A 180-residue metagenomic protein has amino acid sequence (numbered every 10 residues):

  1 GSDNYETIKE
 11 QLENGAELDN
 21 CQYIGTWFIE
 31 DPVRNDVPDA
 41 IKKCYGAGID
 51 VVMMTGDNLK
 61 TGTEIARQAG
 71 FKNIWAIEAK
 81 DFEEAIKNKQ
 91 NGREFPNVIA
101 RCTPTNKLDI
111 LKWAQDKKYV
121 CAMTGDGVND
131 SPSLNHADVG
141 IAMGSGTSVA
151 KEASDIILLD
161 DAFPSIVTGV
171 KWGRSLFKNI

Functional and structural regions predicted by a protein language model:
G1-W113, K117, S131, S145 (+1 more regions): Cytosolic catalytic headpieces and adjacent flexible linkers of membrane translocases
D57, T103, G125-D126, A150: Active-site glycine-centered loops adjacent to acidic/histidine catalytic or metal-binding residues that shape
K72, E83-K89, T124, I166 (+1 more regions): N-terminally biased helix-coil "hinge/interface" segments that flank
L111, A122, K151-E152: Extended hydrophobic-aromatic, low-complexity segments
A114-A122, D138: Short beta-strand/loop segments at the ligand-binding rim of alpha/beta enzyme cores
G127-I180: Mg2+-dependent phosphoryl-transfer enzymes with acidic/Ser/Thr/Gly-rich catalytic loops
